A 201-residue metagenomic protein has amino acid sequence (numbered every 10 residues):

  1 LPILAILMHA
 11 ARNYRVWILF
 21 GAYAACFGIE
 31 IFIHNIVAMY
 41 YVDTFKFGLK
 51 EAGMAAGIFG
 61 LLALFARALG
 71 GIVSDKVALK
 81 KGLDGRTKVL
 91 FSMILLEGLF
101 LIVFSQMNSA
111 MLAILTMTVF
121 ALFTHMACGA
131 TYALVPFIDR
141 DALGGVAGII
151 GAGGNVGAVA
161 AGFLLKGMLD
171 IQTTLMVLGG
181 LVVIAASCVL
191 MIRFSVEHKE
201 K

Functional and structural regions predicted by a protein language model:
A11-G71, C128, Y132: Extracytoplasmic gate region of multi-pass secondary transporters
A24, F100, M111-C128: Hydrophobic core of transmembrane alpha-helices in multi-pass small-molecule transporters, especially MFS/SLC-type
K76-I94: Cytoplasmic membrane-interface "Motif A"-like loop-to-helix N-cap segments of 12-TM Major Facilitator Superfamily
G85-K88, L165-V182: A membrane-interface helix-boundary motif in multi-pass transporters
F91-N108: C-terminal ends and interior cores of transmembrane alpha-helices in multi-pass membrane transporters/permeases
F104-S105, L178-K201: Multi-pass alpha-helical transporter architecture, strongest for 12-TM Major Facilitator/SLC carriers used
H125-D139: Intracellular juxtamembrane helix-capping segments at the cytosolic ends of symmetry-related transmembrane helices
I138-L169: A late C-terminal transmembrane helix in Major Facilitator Superfamily
